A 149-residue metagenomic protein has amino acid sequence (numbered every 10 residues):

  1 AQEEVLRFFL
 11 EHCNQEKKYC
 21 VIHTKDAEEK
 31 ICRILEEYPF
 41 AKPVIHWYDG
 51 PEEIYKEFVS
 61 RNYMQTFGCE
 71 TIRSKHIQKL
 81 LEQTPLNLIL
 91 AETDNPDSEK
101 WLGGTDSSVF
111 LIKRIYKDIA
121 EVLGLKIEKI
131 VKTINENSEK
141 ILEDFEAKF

Functional and structural regions predicted by a protein language model:
A1-R61, T71, K79: Divalent metal-binding pocket/active-site signature
E3-R7, K25, D106-K113, E128 (+1 more regions): Non-membrane alpha-helical structural segments and their capping/turn regions in soluble enzymes
E11, Q15, I112-F149: Mid-to-C-terminal alpha-helical segments outside catalytic/metal-binding sites
K25, M64, P96, N135: Catalytic metal-binding/acid-base residues of hydrolase active sites
I31-E36, Y55, Q78-L81, E99-K113: Histidine/acidic-residue-rich catalytic or RNA/ligand-binding cores of hydrolases and nuclease-related proteins
D49, C69-S74, D94-D97: Short, acidic/turn-prone active-site loops that include or flank metal/cofactor- and phosphate-binding residues
C69-P85: Short, motif-level signal for alpha-helix interfacial/capping segments enriched in acidic residues and aromatics/proline
N87-T105: Short acidic/histidine-rich active-site segments
